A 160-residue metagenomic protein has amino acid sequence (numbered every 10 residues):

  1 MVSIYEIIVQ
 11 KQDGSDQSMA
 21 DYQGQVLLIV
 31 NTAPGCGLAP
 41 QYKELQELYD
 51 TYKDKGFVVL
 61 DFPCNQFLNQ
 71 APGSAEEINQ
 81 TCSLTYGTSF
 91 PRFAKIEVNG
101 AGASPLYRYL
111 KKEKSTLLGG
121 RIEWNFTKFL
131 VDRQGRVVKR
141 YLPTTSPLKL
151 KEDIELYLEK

Functional and structural regions predicted by a protein language model:
M1-K160: Chalcogenol-based redox active-site neighborhoods
